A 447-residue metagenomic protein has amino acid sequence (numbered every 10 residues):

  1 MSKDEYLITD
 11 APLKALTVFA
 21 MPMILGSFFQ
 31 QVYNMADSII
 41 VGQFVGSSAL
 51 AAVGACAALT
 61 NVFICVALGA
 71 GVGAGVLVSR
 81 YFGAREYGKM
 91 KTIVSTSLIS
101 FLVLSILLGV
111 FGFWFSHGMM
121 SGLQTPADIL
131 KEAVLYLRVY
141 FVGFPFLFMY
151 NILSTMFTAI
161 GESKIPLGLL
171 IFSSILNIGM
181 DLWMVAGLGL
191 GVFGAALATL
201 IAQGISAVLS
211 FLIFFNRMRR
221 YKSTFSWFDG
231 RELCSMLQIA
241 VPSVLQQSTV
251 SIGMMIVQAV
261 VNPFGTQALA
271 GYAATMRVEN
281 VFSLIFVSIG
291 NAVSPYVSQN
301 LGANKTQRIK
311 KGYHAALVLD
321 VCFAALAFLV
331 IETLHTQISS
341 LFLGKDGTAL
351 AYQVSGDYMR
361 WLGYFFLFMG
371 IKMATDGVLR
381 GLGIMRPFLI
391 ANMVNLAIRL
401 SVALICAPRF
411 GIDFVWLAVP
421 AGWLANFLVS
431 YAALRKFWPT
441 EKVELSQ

Functional and structural regions predicted by a protein language model:
M1-A20, V78-G143, G187-V241, V297-Y364 (+1 more regions): Short alpha-helical transmembrane segments in multi-pass integral membrane proteins
T9, L13-V32, A36, L59-V66 (+7 more regions): Residue-level signal for short hydrophobic patches within transmembrane helices of multi-pass membrane transporters
V18, V41-N61, A127-E132, V192-F193 (+4 more regions): Interfacial/gating helices of multi-pass transporter permease domains
V18-D37, V139, S173, A202-S206 (+3 more regions): Transmembrane helical elements of multi-pass membrane transporters/channels
F28, V32-L50, M120-A127, W183-L190 (+5 more regions): Helix-terminus/linker motif at the lipid-water interface of multi-pass membrane proteins
L50-V110, L147-P166, G271-H335, M369-G383 (+1 more regions): Small-residue-rich hydrophobic transmembrane alpha-helices
V62-C65, N177-D181, S206-F211, V281-L284 (+3 more regions): Hydrophobic transmembrane alpha-helices of multi-pass small-molecule transporters
G71, Y140-T158, P166-S174, A195-V208 (+4 more regions): Short runs within selected transmembrane alpha-helices of multi-pass transporters and secretion channels
